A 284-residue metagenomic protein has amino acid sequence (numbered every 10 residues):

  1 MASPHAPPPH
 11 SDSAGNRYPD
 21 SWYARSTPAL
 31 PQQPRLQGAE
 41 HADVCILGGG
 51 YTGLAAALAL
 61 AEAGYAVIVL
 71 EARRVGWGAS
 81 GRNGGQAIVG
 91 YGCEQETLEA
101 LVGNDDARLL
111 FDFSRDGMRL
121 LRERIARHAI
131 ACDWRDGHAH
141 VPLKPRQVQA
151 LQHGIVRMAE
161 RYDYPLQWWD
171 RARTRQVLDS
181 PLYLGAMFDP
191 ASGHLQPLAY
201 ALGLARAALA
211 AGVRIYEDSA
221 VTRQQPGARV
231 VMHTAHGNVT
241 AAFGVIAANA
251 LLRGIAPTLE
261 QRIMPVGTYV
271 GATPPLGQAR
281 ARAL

Functional and structural regions predicted by a protein language model:
M1-V44, E62: Extreme N-terminal leader/targeting segments of oxidoreductases
E40-V69: N-terminal Rossmann-like FAD-binding beta1-loop-alpha1 element of flavoenzymes
L47, V89, I246-A247: Redox-cofactor binding/interface segments in oxidoreductases and associated redox assembly factors
E62-R82: Glycine-rich FAD pyrophosphate-binding loop
Y65, D163-Y164, V213: Short phosphate-binding/catalytic loops that engage adenosine nucleotides
G90-A172: Dinucleotide-binding Rossmann-like beta1-alpha1 core, especially the glycine-rich loop that anchors the ADP
V156-R157, P181-F243: Helical element adjacent to the flavin cofactor pocket in flavoenzyme catalytic cores
R223-L284: Flavin-dependent oxidoreductases
